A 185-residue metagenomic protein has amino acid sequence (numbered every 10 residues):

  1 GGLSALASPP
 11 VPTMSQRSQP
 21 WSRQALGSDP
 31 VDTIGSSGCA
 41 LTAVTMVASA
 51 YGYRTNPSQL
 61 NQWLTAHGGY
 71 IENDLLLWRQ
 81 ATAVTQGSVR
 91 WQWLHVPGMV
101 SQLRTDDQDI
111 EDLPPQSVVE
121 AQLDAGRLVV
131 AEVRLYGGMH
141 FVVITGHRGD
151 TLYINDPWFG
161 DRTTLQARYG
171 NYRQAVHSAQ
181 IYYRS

Functional and structural regions predicted by a protein language model:
G1-L75, L135, R148: Active-site-adjacent structural segments surrounding the nucleophilic cysteine of cysteine proteases and isopeptidases
A48-S185: Conserved active-site-adjacent core of cysteine acyl-enzyme catalytic domains
